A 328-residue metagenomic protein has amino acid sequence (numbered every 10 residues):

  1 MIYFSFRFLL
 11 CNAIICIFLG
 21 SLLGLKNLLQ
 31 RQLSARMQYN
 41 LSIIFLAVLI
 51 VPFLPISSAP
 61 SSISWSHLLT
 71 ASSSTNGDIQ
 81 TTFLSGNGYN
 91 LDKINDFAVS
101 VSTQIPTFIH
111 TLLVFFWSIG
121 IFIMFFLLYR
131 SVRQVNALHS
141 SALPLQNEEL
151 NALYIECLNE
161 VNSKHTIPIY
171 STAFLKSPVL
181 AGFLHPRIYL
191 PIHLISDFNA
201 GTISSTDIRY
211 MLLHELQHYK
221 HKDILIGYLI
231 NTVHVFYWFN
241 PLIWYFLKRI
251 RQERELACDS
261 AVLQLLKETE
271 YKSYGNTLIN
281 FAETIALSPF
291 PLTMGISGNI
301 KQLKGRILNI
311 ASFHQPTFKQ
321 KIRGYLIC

Functional and structural regions predicted by a protein language model:
M1-F125, S140, E156-T166: Hydrophobic membrane-embedded segments
I2-S5, R31, D92-R130, E268 (+1 more regions): Cytosolic-facing loops and C-terminal tails of multi-pass membrane proteins
G20-G24, I123-R133, Y237-P241, E253 (+4 more regions): Transmembrane alpha-helix boundary/anchor motif
Q32, R36, F126-L145, W244-I250: Transmembrane-cytosolic junction motif
N40-F45, N231, N276, L326-C328: Central hydrophobic cores of alpha-helical transmembrane segments in multi-pass integral membrane proteins
F83-L84, A282-L292: Extended, hydrophilic extramembrane loops/domains of integral membrane proteins
L138-K222, K248-S273, S297-Q315: Polar-ligand-bearing catalytic/cofactor-coordination segments of membrane-embedded or membrane-tethered inner-membrane
H221-Q252, Y271-F281: Post-HEXXH active-site segment of zinc metalloproteases
